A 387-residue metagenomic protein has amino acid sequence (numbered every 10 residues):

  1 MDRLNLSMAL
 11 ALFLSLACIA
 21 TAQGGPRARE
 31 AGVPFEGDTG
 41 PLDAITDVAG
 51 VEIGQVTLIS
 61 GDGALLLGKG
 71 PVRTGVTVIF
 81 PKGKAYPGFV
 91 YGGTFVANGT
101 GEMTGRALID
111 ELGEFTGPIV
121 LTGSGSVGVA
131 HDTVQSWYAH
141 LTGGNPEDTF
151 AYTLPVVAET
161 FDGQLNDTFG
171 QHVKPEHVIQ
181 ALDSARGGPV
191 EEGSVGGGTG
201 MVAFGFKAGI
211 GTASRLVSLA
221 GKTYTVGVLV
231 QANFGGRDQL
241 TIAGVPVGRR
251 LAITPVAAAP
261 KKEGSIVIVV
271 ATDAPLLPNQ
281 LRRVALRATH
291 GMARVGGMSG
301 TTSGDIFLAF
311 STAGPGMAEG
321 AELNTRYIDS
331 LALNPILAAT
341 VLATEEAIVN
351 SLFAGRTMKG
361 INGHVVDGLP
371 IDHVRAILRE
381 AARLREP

Functional and structural regions predicted by a protein language model:
M1-L6: Positively charged n-region of N-terminal signal peptides that target proteins for export
S7-A17: Bacterial N-terminal signal peptides
C18-A22: Sec/Tat signal peptide C-region and signal peptidase I cleavage site
Q23-P387: Alpha/propeptide regions of enzymes that mature by internal proteolysis
